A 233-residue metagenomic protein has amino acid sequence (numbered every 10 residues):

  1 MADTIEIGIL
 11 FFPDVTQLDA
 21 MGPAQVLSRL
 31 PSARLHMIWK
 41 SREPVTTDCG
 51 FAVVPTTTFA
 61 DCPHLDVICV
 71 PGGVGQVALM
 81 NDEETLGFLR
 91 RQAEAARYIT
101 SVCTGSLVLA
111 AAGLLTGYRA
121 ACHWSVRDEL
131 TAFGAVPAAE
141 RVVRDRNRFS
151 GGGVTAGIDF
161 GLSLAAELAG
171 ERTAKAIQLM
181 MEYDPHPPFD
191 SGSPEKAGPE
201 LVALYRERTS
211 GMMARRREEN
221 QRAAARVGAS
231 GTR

Functional and structural regions predicted by a protein language model:
M1-I99, L107-A111, R127-E129, P137-A139 (+1 more regions): Extended, subdomain-level signal for the structured scaffold at the beginning of enzyme domains
D82, V102, V154: Short, conserved glycine- and acidic-residue-centered signature motifs in active-site or ligand-binding loops
I99-T100, A120: A short beta-strand/loop micro-motif in the catalytic core of glycosyltransferases that engages the nucleotide-sugar
G105-V108, A112-G157: A contiguous binding-surface segment within folded domains or other stable secondary-structure elements
